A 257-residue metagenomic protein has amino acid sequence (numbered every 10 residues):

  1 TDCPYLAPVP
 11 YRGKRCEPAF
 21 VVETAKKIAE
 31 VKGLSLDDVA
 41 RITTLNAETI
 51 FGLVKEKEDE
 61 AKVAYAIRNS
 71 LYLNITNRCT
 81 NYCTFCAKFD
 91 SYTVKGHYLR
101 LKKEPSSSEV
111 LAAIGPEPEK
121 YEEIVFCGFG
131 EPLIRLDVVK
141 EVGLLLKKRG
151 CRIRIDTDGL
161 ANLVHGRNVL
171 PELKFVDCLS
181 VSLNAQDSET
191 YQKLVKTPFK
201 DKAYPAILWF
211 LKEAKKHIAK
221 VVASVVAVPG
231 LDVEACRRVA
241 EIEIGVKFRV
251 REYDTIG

Functional and structural regions predicted by a protein language model:
T1-E17: Short acidic/histidine-rich active-site segments
T1-P4, L173-S188, F248-D254: Non-cysteine beta-strand/loop elements that form the S-adenosyl-L-methionine
D2, V39, A47, L73 (+4 more regions): Conserved, mostly hydrophobic/aromatic
E17-V21, S107, T197-K216: Glycine-rich S-adenosyl-L-methionine
V21-D59: Mid-to-C-terminal alpha-helical segments outside catalytic/metal-binding sites
V63-P105: Canonical Radical SAM [4Fe-4S] cluster-binding loop centered on the CxxxCxxC motif and its immediate flanking residues
G96-A112, P132-F175, A185-Q186, A227-A235: Canonical radical SAM enzyme core domain
E122-F126, R152-I153, C178-S180, P205-G257: Conserved C-terminal portion of the radical SAM core fold that forms the substrate/S-adenosylmethionine-binding
